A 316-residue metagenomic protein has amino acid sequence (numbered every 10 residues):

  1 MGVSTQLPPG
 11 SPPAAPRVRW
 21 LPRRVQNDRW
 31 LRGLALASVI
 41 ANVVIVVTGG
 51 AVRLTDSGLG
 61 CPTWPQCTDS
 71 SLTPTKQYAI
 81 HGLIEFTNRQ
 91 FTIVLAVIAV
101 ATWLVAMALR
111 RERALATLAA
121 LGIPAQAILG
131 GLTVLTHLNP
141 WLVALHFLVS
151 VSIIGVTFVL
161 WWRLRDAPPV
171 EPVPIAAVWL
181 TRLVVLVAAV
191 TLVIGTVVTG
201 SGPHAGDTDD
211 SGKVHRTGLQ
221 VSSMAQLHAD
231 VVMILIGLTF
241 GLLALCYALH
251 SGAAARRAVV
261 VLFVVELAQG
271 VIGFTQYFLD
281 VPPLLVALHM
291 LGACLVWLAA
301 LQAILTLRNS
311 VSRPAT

Functional and structural regions predicted by a protein language model:
G2-T316: Polytopic transmembrane helical bundles with strong interfacial aromatic enrichment
